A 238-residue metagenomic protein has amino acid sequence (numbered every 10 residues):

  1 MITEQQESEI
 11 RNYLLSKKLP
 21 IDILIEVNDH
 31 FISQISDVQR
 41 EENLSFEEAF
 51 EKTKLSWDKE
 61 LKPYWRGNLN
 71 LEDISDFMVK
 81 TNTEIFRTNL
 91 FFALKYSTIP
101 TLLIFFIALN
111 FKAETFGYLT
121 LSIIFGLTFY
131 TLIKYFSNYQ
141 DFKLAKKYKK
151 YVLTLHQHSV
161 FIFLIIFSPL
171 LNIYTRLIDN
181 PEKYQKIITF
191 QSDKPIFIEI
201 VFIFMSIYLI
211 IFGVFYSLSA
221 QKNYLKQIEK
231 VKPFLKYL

Functional and structural regions predicted by a protein language model:
M1-Y64: N-terminal, intrinsically disordered, low-complexity segments that immediately precede the first transmembrane helix
T3, S45, N70-L71, K112 (+2 more regions): Serine/threonine-rich low-complexity intrinsically disordered regions
Q5, E9, E48-A49, D73 (+2 more regions): Exposed alpha-helical structural elements
L15, L19, S36, R40 (+9 more regions): Generic surface-pattern signal
D22, D29, D37, D58 (+4 more regions): Acidic-enriched, low-complexity/disordered segments with a strong bias for Aspartate over Glutamate
L44-I107: Cytosolic juxtamembrane regions of integral membrane proteins
I85-L238: Hydrophobic alpha-helical bundles in membrane proteins
